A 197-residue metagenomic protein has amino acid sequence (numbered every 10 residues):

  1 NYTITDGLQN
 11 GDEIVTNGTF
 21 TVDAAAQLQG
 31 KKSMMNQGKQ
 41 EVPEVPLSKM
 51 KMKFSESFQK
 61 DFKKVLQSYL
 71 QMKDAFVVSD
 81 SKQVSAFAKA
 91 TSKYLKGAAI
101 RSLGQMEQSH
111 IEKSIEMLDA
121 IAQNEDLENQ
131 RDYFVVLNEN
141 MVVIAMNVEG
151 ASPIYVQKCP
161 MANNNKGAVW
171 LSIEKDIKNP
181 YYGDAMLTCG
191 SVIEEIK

Functional and structural regions predicted by a protein language model:
N1-T21: Acidic- and glycine-rich mobile interface elements
G11-E13, S33-N36, E41, D176-P180 (+1 more regions): Short, low-complexity, polar/charged sequence segments that are solvent-exposed and flexible
N17-G18, Q29, G38-E41, Y182-D184 (+1 more regions): Glycine-rich loops and low-complexity Gly/Arg-rich segments that provide flexible linkers or classic glycine-based
T19-T21, Q27, M34, P153 (+2 more regions): Residue-level preference for alpha-helix termini and adjacent loops
T21-K51: Long, charged alpha-helical "stalk" segments
M50-K197: Mature extracytoplasmic or organellar-lumen-exposed domains after removal of signal/transit peptides
